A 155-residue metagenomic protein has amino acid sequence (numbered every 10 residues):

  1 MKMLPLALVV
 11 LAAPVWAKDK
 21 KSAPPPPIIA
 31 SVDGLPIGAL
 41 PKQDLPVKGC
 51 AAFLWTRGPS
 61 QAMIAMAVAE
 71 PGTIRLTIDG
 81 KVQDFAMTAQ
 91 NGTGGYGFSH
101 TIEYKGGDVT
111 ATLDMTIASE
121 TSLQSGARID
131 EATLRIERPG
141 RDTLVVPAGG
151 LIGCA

Functional and structural regions predicted by a protein language model:
M1-A7: Sec-dependent signal peptide recognition, specifically the positively charged N-region followed immediately by
A12-A17: N-terminal signal peptide c-region/cleavage motif recognized by signal peptidases
K18-A155: Cysteine-centric segments in proteins
